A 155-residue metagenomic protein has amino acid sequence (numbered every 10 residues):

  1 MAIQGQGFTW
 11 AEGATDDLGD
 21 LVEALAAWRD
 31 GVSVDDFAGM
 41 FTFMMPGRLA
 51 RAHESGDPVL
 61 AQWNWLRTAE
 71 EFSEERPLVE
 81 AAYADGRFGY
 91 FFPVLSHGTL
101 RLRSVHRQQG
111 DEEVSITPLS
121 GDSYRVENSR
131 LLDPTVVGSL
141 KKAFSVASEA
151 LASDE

Functional and structural regions predicted by a protein language model:
M1, D17, L25, E75-S96 (+3 more regions): Hydrophobic alpha-helical membrane-spanning segments
M1-A24, S104-G138: Intrinsically disordered, low-complexity regulatory segments enriched in Ser/Thr/Pro and charged residues
W10, W28, W63-W65: A residue-identity detector for tryptophan
G13-F41, V126-E155: Ampiphathic alpha-helical segments that act as solvent-exposed interaction surfaces
L18-L21, L25, L49, L60 (+8 more regions): Generic detector of leucine side chains in alpha-helical contexts
S33, S55, N64, S73 (+8 more regions): Generic serine detector
V34-R107: Negatively charged, low-complexity tracts enriched in Asp/Glu with abundant Ser/Thr
